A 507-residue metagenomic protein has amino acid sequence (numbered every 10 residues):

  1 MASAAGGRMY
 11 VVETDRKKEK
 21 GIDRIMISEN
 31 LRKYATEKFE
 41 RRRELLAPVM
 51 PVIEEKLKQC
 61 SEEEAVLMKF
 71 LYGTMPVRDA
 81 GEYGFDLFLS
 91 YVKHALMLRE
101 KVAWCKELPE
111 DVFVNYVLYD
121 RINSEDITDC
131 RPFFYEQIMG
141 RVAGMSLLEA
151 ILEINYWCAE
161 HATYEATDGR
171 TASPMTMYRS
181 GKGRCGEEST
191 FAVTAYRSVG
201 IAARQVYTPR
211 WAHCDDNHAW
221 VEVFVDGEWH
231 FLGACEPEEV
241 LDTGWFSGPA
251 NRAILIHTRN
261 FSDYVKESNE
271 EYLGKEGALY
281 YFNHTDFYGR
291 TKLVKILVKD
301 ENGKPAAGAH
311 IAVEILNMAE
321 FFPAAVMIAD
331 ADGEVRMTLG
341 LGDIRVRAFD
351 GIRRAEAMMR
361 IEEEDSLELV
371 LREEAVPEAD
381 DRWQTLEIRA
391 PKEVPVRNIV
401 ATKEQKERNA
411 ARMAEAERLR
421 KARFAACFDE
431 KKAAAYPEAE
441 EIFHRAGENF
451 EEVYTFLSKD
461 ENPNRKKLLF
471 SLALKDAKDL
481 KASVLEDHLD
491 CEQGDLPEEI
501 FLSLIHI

Functional and structural regions predicted by a protein language model:
M9-D23, E136-S146, A150-Y156, E165-M175 (+2 more regions): Hydrophobic/aromatic-rich core segments of domains that either
E13-T14, K18-K20, I25-K33, E37-S180 (+3 more regions): Secondary-structure boundary elements
K292-G303, I507: A short, amphipathic beta-strand motif
E301-E320, L341-D343: Short, ordered, surface-exposed loop/turn motifs in non-cytosolic proteins
N317-L339: Short, acidic Ser/Thr/Gly-rich low-complexity loop/linker segments typical of extracellular and cell-surface proteins
E334-R345, F349-I352, I361: Short Pro-Gly-centered beta-turn/loop motif in secreted/extracellular proteins
G351-V376: Structured interaction patches on ligand/partner-binding surfaces of diverse proteins
R372-K432, Y436: Compositionally biased low-complexity segments at domain edges in trafficked proteins and select soluble regulators
